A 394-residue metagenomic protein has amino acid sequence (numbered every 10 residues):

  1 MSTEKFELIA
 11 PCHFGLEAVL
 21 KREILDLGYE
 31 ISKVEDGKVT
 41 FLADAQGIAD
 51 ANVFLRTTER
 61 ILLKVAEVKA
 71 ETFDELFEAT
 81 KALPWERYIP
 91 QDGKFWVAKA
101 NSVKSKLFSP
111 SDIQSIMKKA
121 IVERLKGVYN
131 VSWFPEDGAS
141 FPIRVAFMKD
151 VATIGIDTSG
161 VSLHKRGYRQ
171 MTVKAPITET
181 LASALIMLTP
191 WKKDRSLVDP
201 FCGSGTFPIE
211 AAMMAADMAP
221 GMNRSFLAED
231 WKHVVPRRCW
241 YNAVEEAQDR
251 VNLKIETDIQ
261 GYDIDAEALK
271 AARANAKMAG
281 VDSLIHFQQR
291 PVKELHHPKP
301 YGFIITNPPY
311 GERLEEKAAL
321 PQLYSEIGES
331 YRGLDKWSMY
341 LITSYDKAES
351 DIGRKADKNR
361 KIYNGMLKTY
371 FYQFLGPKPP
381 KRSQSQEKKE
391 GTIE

Functional and structural regions predicted by a protein language model:
S2-A139, E390-E394: Non-catalytic nucleic-acid substrate-recognition regions in nucleic-acid-modifying enzymes
Q46-V53, V161-H164, P380: Short, charged/polar, Gly/Pro-enriched secondary-structure boundary elements
S102-S105, S162, P309-R313: A short, flexible beta-alpha/helix-coil linker loop
I143-S159, Y372, K381: C-terminal edge-of-domain segments
I154-L188: SAM-dependent Rossmann-like transferase core, predominantly class I methyltransferases with a strong bias toward
I177-H297, E312-R313, K317-A319: Conserved S-adenosyl-L-methionine
P291-E394: C-terminal catalytic and target-recognition region of SAM-dependent MTase-like enzymes, primarily methyltransferases
